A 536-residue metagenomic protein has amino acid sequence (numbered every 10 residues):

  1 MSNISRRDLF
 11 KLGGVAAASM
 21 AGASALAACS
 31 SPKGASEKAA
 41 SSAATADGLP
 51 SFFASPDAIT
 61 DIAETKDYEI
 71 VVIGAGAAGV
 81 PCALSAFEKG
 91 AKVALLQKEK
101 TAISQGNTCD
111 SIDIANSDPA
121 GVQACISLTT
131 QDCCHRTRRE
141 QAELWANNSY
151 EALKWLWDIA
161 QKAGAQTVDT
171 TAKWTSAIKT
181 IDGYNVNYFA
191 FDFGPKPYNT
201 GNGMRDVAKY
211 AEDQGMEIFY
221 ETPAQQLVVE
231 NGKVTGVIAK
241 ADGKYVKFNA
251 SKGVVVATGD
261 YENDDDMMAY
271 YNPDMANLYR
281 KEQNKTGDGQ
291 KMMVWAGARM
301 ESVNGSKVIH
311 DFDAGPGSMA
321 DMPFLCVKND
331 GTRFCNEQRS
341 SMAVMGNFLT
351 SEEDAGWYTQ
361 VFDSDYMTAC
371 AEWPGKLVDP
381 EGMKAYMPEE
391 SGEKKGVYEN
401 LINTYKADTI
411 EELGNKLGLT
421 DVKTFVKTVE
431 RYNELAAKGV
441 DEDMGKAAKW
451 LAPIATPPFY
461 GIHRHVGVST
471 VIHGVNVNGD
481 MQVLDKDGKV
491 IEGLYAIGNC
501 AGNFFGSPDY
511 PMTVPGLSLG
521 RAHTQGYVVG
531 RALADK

Functional and structural regions predicted by a protein language model:
M1-M20, S24: N-terminal secretory signal peptides and thylakoid transit peptides that target proteins across membranes
E64-G76: Beta1/beta-strand and adjacent pyrophosphate-binding region of the FAD-binding site in flavoprotein oxidoreductases
E88-N107: Glycine-rich FAD pyrophosphate-binding loop
I114-W145: Glycine-rich active-site loop/strand segments that organize a redox cofactor
N147-Y245, D265, A436-T456: Conserved redox-cofactor binding core of oxidoreductases
Q226, T424-P508: A glycine-rich dinucleotide-binding beta-alpha-beta segment and adjacent secondary-structure elements that constitute
G243, N249-D313, P515, L519-V528: Glycine-rich loop(s) and the adjacent beta-strand/alpha-helix scaffold that form part
Q290-M292, R299-L417: An anion/pyrophosphate-binding glycine-rich loop and adjacent beta-alpha core in soluble alpha-beta enzymes
